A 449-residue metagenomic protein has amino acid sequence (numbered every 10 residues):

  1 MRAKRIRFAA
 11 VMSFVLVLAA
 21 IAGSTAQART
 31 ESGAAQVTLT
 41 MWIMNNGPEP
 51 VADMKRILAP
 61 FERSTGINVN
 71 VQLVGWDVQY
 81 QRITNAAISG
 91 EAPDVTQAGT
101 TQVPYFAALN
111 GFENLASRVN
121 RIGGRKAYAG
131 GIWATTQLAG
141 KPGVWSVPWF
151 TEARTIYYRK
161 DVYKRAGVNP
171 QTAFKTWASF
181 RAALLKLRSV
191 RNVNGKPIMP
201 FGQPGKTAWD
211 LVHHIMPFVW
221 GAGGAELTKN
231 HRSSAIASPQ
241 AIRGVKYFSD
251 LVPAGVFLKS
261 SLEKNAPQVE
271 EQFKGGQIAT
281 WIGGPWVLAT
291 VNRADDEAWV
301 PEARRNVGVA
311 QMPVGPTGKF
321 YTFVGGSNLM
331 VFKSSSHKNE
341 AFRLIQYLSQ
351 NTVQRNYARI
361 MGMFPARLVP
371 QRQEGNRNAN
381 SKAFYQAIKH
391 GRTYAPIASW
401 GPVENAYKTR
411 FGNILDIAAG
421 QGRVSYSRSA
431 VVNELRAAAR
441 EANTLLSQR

Functional and structural regions predicted by a protein language model:
G33, T100-T155, K196, L211-M216 (+3 more regions): Hinge/lid segment of periplasmic solute-binding proteins
G33, V37-T38, V69, K164 (+2 more regions): Conserved C-terminal helix/tail region of periplasmic/extracytoplasmic solute-binding proteins
T38, T136-Q137, R304-Q311, A358-N413: Long, aromatic- and glycine/proline-rich binding clefts that accommodate carbohydrate-like moieties
M44, I57, V103-Y105, T207 (+3 more regions): Extracytoplasmic/periplasmic substrate-binding proteins
R56-G130, K164-K175, E271-Q272, A279-T280 (+3 more regions): Extracytoplasmic "Venus flytrap"/periplasmic binding protein-like
A59, N120, L138-H213, A222-E263 (+1 more regions): Helix-loop-helix "hinge/cap" segment bordering the ligand-binding cleft or interdomain interface
D77-Q81, S89, N194-P197, Q203-G205 (+6 more regions): Extracytoplasmic ligand-binding clamshell segments of periplasmic binding protein
N85-A86, P93-D94, I122-Y163, P313 (+2 more regions): A structural signal for short loop-to-beta-strand junctions that line the ligand-binding cleft of periplasmic/secreted
